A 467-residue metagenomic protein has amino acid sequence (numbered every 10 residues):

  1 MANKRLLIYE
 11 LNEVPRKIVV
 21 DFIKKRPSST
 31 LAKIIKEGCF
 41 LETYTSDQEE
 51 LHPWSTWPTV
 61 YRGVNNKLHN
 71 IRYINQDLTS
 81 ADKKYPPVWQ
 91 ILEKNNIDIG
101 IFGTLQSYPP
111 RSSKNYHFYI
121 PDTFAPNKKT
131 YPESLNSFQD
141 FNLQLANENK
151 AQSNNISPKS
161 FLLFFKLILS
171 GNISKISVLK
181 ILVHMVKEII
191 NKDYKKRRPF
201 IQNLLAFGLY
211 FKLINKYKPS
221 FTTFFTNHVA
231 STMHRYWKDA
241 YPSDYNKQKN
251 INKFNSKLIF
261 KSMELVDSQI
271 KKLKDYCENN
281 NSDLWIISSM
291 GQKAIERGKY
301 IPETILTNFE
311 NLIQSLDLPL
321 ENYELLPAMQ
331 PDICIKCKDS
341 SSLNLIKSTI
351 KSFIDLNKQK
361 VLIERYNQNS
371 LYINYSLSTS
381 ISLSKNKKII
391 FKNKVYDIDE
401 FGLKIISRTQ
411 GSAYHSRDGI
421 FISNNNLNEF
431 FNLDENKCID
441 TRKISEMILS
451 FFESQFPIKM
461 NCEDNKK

Functional and structural regions predicted by a protein language model:
A2-N3, Y73-S80, Y85-P86, Q90 (+4 more regions): Membrane-interface soluble catalytic domains
A2-R5, E13-N147: Active-site nucleophile/metal-coordination loop of metallo-enzymes that catalyze phosphate/sulfate and related
L6, R197-K218, T222, D239-L284: A long, amphipathic alpha-helix that forms part of the scaffold/cap immediately adjacent to metal-dependent active
E13-R16, Q48-L51, N65-K67, I99 (+8 more regions): Short, solvent-exposed loop/turn segments at secondary-structure junctions
I18-F22, R111-S113, M233-W237, I295-K299: A short acidic (Asp/Glu
T30, S262-P302, F421, I448: Metal-dependent active-site segment of extracytoplasmic phospho-/sulfohydrolases and closely related
K84-Q202, A206, Y210-F211, K216-P242: A contiguous, mid-domain pocket- or channel-lining segment that forms the substrate-recognition surface
L182-K195, D244-N255, I420-F431: Short glycine/proline-rich turn/loop motifs
